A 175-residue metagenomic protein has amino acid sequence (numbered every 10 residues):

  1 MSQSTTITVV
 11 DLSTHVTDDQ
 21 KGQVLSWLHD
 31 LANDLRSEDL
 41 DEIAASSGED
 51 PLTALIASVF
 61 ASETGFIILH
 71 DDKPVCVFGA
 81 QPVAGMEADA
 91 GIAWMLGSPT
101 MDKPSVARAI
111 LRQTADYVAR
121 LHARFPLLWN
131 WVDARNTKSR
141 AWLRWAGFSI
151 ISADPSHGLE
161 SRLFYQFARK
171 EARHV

Functional and structural regions predicted by a protein language model:
M1-H29, R173-V175: Conserved N-terminal entry element of GNAT/NAT acetyltransferase domains
D18-G48: Helix-loop element at the rim of GNAT/NAT acetyltransferase active sites that forms part of the acceptor-substrate
I43-T64: Active-site rim helix/loop that mediates acceptor-substrate recognition in acyltransferases
S62-Q81: Conserved beta-hairpin
A88-A109, Y165: Conserved acetyl-CoA binding element of GNAT-fold acetyltransferases
P104-R120, A141, W145: Conserved acetyl-CoA-binding loop-helix of GNAT-fold acetyltransferases
Y117, L128-R144, H157-G158: Conserved beta-strand-loop-alpha-helix junction that forms the acyl-donor binding cleft
W131, S149-F164: Conserved catalytic-core motifs of GNAT/GCN5-like acyltransferases
